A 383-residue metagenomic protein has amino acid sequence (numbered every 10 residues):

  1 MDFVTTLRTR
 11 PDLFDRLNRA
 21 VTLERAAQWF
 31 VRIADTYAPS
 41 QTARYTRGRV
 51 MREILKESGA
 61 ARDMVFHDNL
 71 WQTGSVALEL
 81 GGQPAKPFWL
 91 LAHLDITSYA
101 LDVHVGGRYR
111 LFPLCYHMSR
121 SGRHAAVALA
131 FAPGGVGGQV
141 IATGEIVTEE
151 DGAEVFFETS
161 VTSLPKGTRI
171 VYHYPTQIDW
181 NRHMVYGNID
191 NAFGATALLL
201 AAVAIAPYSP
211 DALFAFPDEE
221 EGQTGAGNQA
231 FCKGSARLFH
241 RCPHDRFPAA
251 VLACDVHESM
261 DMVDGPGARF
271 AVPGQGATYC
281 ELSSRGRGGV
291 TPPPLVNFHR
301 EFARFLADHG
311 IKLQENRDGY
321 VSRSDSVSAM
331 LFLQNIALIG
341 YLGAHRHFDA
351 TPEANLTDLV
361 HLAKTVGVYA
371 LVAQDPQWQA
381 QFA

Functional and structural regions predicted by a protein language model:
M1-A383: N-terminal hydrophobic/helix-forming segments and targeting peptides
